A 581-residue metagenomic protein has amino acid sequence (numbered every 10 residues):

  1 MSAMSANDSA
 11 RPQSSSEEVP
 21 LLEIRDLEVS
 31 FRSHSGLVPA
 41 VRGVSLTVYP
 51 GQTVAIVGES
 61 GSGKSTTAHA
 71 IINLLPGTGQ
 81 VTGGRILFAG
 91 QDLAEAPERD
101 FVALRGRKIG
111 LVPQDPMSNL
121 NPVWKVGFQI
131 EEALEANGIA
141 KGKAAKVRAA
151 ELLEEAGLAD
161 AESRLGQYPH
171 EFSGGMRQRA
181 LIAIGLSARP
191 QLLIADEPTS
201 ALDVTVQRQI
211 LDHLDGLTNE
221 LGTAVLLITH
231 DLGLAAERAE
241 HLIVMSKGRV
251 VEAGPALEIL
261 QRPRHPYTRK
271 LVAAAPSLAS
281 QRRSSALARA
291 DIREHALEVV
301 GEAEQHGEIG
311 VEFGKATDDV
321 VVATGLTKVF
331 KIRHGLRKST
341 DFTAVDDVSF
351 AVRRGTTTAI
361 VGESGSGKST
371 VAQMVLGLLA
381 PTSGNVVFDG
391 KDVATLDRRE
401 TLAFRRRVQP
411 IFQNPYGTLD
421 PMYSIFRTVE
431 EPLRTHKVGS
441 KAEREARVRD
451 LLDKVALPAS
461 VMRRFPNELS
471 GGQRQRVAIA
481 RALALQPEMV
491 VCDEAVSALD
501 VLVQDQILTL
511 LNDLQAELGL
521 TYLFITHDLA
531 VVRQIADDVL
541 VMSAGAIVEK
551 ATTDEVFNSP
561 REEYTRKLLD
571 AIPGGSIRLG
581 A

Functional and structural regions predicted by a protein language model:
M1-Q281, R293-A581: ABC transporter nucleotide-binding domains
L287-R293: Post-kinase regulatory C-tail/linker adjacent to protein kinase catalytic domains
